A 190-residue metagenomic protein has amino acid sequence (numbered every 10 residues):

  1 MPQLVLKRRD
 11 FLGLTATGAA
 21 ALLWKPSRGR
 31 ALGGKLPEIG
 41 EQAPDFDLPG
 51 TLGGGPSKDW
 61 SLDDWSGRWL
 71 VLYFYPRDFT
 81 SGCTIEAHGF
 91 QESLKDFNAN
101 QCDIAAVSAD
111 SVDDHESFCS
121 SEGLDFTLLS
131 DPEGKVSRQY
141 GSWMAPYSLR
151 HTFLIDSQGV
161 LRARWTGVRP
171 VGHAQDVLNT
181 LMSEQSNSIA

Functional and structural regions predicted by a protein language model:
M1-G18: N-terminal secretory signal peptides and thylakoid transit peptides that target proteins across membranes
V5, W24-P49: C-terminal segment of N-terminal export signals and the immediately downstream linker at the start of the mature
P44, W69, L149-H151: Short loop/turn microsegments at loop-to-beta-strand junctions
L48-W69: A short beta-strand-turn-helix
F74-E92: Conserved redox-active cysteine motifs that mediate thiol-disulfide chemistry, especially di-cysteine Cys-X(1-2)-Cys
A105, E116-H151: Short, internal strand/loop/helix patches that form the active-site neighborhood or redox-interaction surface
H151-A190: Thiol-/selenol-based redox modules, centered on thioredoxin-like and closely related oxidoreductase domains
